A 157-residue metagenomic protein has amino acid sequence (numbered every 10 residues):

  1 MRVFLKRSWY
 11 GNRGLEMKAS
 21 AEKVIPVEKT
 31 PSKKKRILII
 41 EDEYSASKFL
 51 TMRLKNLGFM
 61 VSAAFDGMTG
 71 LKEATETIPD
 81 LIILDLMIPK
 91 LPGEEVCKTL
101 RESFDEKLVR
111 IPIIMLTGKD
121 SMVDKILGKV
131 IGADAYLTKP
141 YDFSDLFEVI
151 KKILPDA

Functional and structural regions predicted by a protein language model:
E41: Conserved acidic carboxylate
K48-N56: Charged docking surfaces used in two-component/phosphorelay signaling
T51, E95, V109, D120-A135 (+1 more regions): Alpha4 helix (beta4-alpha4-beta5 surface) of REC/receiver domains from two-component response regulators
G58-F65, E73: Short hydrophobic/Thr-rich beta-strand motif most characteristic of the beta2 strand and flanking loop of CheY-like
D66-T69, P92-K98: Acidic catalytic/metal-coordinating carboxylates
T77-I83, I88: Active-site beta3 strand of CheY-like receiver
P89, S121, P140: The feature encodes the CheY-like receiver
